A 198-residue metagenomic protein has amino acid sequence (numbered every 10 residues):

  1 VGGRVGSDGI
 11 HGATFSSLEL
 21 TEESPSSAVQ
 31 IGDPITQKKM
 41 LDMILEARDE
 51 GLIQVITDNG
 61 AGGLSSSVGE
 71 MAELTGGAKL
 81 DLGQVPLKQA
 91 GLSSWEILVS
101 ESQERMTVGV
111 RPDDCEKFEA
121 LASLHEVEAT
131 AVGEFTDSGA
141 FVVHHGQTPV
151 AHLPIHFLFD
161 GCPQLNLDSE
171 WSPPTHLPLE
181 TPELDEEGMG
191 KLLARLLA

Functional and structural regions predicted by a protein language model:
V1-A198: Glycine/proline-enriched, intrinsically flexible loops and inter-domain linkers
